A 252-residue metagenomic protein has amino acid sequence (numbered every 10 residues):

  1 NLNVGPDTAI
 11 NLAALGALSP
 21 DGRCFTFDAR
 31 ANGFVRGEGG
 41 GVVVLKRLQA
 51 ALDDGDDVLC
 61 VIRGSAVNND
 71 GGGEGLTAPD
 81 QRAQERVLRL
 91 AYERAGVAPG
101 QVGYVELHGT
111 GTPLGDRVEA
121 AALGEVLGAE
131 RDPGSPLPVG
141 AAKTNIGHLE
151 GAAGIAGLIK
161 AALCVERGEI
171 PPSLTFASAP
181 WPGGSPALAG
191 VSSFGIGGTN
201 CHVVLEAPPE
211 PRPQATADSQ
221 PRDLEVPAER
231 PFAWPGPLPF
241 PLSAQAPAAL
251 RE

Functional and structural regions predicted by a protein language model:
N1-F232: Condensing-enzyme catalytic core of the thiolase-fold
G157, P241, L250-R251: N-terminal amphipathic, basic-rich helices that act as targeting or association modules
G236-S243: Short glycine-/aliphatic-rich beta-strand segments at the starts of folded cytosolic domains
